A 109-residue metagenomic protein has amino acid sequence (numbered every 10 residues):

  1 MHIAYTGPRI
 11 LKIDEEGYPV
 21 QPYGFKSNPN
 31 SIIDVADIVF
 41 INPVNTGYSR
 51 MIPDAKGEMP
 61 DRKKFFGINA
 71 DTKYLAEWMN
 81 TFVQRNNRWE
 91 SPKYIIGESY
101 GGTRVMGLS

Functional and structural regions predicted by a protein language model:
M1-F66: N-terminal cap/lid subdomain of alpha/beta-hydrolase-fold enzymes
P19-Y23, A76-E77, L108: Short amphipathic alpha-helical surface micro-motifs
N28-S31, F82-W89: Surface-exposed acidic, glycine-flexible loop patches that form ligand/cofactor-binding and adhesion interfaces
Y48, K73, G97-S109: Glycine-rich nucleophile elbow surrounding the catalytic serine of serine-hydrolase chemistry
K64-D71, G101: Residue-level preference for long, well-ordered alpha-helices that form the structural scaffold of enzyme catalytic
I68-N86: Helix-loop module immediately N-terminal to the HCX5R catalytic loop in PTP-like cysteine phosphatase domains
N87-Y100: Alpha/beta-hydrolase fold nucleophile elbow
